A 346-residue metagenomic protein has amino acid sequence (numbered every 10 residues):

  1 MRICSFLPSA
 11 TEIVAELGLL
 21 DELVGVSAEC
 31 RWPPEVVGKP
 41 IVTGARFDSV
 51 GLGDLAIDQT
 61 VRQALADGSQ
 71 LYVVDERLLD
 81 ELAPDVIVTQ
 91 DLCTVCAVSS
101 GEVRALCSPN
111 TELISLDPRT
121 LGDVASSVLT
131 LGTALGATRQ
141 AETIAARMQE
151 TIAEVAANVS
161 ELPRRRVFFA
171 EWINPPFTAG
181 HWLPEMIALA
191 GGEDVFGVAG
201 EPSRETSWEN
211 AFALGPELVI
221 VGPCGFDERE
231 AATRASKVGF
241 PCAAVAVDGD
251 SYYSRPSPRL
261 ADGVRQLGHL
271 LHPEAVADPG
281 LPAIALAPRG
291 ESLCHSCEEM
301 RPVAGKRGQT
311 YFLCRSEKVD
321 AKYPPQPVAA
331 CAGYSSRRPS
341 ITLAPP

Functional and structural regions predicted by a protein language model:
M1-L286: N-terminal ligand-binding lobe of clamshell/alpha-beta domains
A277, A287-P346: Cysteine-centered metal-binding/redox modules
